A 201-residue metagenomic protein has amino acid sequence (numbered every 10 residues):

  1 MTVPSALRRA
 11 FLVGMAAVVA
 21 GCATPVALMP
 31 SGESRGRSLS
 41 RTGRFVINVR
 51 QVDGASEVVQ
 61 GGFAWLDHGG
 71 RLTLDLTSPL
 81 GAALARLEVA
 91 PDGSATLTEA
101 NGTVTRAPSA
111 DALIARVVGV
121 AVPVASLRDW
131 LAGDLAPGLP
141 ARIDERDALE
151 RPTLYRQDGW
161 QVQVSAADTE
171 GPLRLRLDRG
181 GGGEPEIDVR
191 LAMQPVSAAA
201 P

Functional and structural regions predicted by a protein language model:
M1-P4: N-terminal secretory signal peptides that target proteins for export/translocation
A6-L12: N-terminal export leaders
A17-S38: Bacterial Sec signal peptide processing site at the extreme N-terminus
L39-S78, L84: Post-signal-peptide N-terminal segment of Sec-exported extracytoplasmic proteins
E57-G61, A85-E88, P185-R190: Amphipathic hydrophobic-ligand
R71-A121: An acidic-aromatic
N101-T153: Flexible, processing/modification-adjacent segments and terminal tails in exported/periplasmic/extracellular proteins
A136-P201: Gly/Pro-enriched, hydrophobic low-complexity segments that function as extracytoplasmic propeptides/linkers
